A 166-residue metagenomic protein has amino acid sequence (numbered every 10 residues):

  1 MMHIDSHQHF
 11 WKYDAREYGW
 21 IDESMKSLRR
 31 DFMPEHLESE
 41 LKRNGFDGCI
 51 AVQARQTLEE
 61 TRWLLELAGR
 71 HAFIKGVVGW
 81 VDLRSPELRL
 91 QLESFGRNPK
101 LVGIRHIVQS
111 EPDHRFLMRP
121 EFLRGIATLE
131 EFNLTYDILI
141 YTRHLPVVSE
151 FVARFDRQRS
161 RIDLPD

Functional and structural regions predicted by a protein language model:
M1-A68: An N-terminally biased module of ancient metal coordination in phosphate/nucleic-acid-related enzymes
D5-H9, L101-V108, S160-D166: Non-cysteine beta-strand/loop elements that form the S-adenosyl-L-methionine
H7, C49, L64, V77 (+3 more regions): Conserved, mostly hydrophobic/aromatic
D22-R30, V52, V78-R84, S110-L117: Active-site mouth loops of central-metabolism enzymes
D31-L41, E59-R62, S85-G96, M118-F122: Short, acidic/polar
A54, W80-D82, R105-V108, M118 (+1 more regions): Catalytic beta/alpha-barrel core
F116-D166: Catalytic pocket-lining loop regions of alpha/beta-barrel enzymes, especially the amidohydrolase/enolase/GH5 lineages
